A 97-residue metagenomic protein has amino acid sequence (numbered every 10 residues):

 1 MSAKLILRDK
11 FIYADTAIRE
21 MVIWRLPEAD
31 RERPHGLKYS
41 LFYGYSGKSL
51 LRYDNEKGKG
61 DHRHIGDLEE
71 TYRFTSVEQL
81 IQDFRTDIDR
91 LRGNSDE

Functional and structural regions predicted by a protein language model:
M1-H62: The feature represents the first ordered module of a protein
H64-G66: Residues at secondary-structure transition points
L68-E97: Short, compact, well-ordered microdomains
